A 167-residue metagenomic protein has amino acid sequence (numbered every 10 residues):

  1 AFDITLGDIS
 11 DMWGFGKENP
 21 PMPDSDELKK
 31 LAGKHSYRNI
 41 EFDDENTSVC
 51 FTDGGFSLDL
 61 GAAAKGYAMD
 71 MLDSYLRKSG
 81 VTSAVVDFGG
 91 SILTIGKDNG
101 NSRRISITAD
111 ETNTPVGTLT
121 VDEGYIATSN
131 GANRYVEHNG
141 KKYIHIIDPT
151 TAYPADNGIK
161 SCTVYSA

Functional and structural regions predicted by a protein language model:
A1-A167: Mature catalytic core of soluble alpha/beta enzymes
